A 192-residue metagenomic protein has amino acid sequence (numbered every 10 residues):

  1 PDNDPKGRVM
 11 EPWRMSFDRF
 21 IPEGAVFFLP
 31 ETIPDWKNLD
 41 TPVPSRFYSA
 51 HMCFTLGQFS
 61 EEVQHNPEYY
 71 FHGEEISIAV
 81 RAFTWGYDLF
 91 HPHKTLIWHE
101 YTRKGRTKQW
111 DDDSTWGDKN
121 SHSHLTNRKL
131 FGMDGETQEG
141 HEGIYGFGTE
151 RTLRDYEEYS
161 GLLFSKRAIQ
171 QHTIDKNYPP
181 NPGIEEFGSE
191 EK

Functional and structural regions predicted by a protein language model:
P1-I21, D88: Conserved donor NDP-sugar-binding/catalytic core segment of glycosyltransferases
D2, T95, R103-G105: Short loop/turn segments at secondary-structure transitions that flank enzyme active sites
P5-V9, P30, Y101: Short, solvent-exposed loop/turn and secondary-structure capping segments
E23-H72, R81-Y87, P92: Aromatic-glycine-rich donor-binding/catalytic loop that engages nucleotide-sugar donors across glycosyltransferases
V26-D40, P44-F54, G105-K192: Terminal low-complexity segments of carbohydrate-biosynthetic enzymes
I78: Short active-site alpha-helical segment characteristic of glycosyltransferases and processive polysaccharide synthases
D88-E100, W110-D113: Catalytic beta-strand/loop signature of glycosyltransferases that borders the donor
